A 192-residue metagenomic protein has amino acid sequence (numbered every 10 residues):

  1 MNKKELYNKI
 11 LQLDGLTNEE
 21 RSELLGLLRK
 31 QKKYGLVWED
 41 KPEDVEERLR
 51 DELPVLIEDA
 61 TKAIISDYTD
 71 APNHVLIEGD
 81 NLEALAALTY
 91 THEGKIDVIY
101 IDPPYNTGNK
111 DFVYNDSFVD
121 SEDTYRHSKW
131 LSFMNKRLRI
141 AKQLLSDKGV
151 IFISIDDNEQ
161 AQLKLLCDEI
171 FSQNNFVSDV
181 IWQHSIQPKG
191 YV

Functional and structural regions predicted by a protein language model:
M1-Y100, G108-H127, K136: DnaQ-like (DEDDh/DEDDy) 3′-5′ exonuclease domain used for proofreading and 3′-end trimming on nucleic acids
V75, I153-D157, Y191: Hydrophobic alpha-helical scaffolding
E83, Y105, E159: Short, glycine/acidic-enriched loop or turn micro-motifs at the edges of active sites
A87-L88, Q162-L166, G190-Y191: A short acidic (Asp/Glu
I99-P104, F152-D156: Generic beta-strand/beta-sheet core signal
H127-I181: Conserved Class I SAM-dependent methyltransferase catalytic core
V177-V192: Class I S-adenosyl-L-methionine
